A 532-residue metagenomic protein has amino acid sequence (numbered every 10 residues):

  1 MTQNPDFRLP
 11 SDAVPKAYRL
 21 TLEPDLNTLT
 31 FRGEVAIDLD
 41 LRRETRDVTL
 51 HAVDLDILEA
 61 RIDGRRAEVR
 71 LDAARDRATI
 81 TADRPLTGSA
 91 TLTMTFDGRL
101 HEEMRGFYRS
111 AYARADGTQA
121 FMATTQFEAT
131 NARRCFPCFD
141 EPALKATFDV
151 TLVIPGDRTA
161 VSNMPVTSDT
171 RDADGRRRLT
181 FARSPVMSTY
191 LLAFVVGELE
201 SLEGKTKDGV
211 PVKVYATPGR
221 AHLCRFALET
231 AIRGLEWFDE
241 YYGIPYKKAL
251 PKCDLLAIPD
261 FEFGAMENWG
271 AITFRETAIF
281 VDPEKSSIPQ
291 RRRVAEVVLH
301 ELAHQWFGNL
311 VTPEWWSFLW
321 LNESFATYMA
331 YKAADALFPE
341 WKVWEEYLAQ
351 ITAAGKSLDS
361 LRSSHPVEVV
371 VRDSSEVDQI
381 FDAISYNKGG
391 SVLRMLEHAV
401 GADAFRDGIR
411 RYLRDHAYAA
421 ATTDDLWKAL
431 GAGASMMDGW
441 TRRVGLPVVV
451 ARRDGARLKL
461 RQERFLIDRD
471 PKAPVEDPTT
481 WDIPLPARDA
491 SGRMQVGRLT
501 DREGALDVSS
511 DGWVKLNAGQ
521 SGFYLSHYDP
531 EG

Functional and structural regions predicted by a protein language model:
M1-R32, A115-F121, P142: N-terminal, polar/Ser/Thr-rich
E34-L39, A82, S89-E102, F148-G156 (+3 more regions): Short, hydrophobic/aromatic-enriched beta-strand segments in well-ordered soluble domains
A36-L55, D149-P155, L466-P486: Surface-exposed beta-strand/loop patches in extracellular or lumenal glycoproteins
D54-R114, P137-D140, D174, T180 (+1 more regions): A surface-exposed beta-strand-loop module
R66-L86, M122-Q126, T130-R133, T217 (+1 more regions): Aromatic/His-enriched, Gly/Pro-containing loop or helix-boundary segments that lie immediately adjacent to catalytic
F96-L199, E203, L223-F226, V370: Extended, low-hydrophobicity, Ser/Thr/Pro/Gly-biased non-transmembrane segments
F181, P211-E463, R469-D470: Hydrophobic alpha-helical and helix-loop surface patches within well-folded domains that function as non-catalytic
P447-G519, Y524-L525: Long, His/Glu/Asp-enriched segments that create or flank divalent metal/ion-associated functional microenvironments
